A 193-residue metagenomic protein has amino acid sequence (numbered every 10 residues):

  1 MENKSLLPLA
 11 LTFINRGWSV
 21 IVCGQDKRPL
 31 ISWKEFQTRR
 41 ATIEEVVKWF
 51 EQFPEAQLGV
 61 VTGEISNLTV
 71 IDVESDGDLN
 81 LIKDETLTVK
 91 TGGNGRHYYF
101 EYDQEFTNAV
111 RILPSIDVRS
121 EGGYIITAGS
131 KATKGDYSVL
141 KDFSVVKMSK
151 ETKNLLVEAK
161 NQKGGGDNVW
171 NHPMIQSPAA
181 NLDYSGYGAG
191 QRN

Functional and structural regions predicted by a protein language model:
M1-N94, D103, I175: Signature for HUH/AEP ssDNA processing cores
V22, Q104, K131, V157-N193: Modules that initiate DNA replication and primer synthesis
R28-P29, N94-H97, I126, T133-K134: A short acidic, often aromatic-flanked loop/helix-cap motif at beta-alpha or helix-coil junctions that lines enzyme
L30, T107-N108, G135-D136, M174: A short local loop/turn or secondary-structure capping micro-motif enriched for an aromatic residue
S66, G77, Q104-F106, T133 (+1 more regions): Residues that cap or initiate secondary-structure elements
L68-V70, H97-Y99, Y124-I126: Conserved hydrophobic/aromatic beta-strand scaffold that supports enzyme active sites
L79-D84, Y99-Y124: Helical (often loop-to-helix) elements that flank the catalytic cores of nucleotide-handling enzymes
I112-G166: Conserved catalytic-core surface of thiol
